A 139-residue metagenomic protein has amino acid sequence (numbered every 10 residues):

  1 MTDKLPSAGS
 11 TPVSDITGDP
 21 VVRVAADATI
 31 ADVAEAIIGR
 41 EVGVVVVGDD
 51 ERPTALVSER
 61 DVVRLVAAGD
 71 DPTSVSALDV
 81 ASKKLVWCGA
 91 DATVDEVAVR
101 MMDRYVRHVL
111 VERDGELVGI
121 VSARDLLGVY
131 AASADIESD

Functional and structural regions predicted by a protein language model:
M1-D139: Tandem CBS (Cystathionine beta-synthase) repeat/Bateman regulatory domains
